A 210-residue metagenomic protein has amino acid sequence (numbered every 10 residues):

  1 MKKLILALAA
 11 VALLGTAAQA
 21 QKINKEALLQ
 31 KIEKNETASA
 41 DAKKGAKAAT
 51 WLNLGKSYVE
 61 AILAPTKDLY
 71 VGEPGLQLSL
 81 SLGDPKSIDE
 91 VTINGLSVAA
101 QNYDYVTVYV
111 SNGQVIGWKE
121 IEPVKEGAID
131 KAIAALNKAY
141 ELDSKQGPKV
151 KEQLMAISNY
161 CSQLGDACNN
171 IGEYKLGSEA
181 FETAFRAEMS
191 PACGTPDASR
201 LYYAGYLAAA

Functional and structural regions predicted by a protein language model:
M1-L28: Bacterial Sec-dependent N-terminal signal peptides
Q21-K31, K47, P74: N-terminal, post-signal peptide beta-strand-biased segments of exported outer-membrane/organellar beta-barrel and other
K22, T50, S57, A167 (+1 more regions): Residue-level signature for tetratricopeptide repeat
L29-S57: N-terminal targeting signals for Sec/Tat export/insertion, comprising classic cleavable signal peptides
T37-A40, E141, R186: Conserved structural position within tetratricopeptide repeats
G45, S57-K175, E188-A198: Short coil/linker segments at helix-helix boundaries
N53, Q163, D197, Y203-Y206: Canonical tetratricopeptide repeat
